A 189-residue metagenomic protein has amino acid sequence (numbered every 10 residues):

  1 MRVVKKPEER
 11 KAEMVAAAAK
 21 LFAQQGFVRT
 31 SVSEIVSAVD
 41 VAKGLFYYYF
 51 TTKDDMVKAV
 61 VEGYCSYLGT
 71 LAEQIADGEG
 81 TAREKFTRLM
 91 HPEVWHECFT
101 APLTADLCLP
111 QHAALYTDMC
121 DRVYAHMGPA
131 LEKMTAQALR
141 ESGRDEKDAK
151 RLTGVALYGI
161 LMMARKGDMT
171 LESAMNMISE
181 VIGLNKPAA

Functional and structural regions predicted by a protein language model:
M1-E9, A189: N-terminal intrinsically disordered/low-complexity leader segments
E13, L21-D55, A59: Helix-turn-helix
K53, V60, Y64, L68 (+3 more regions): Hydrophobic/aromatic residues within well-ordered alpha-helical segments
A59, T70-F99, E146, K150-T153: Hydrophobic alpha-helical connector segments
G69, A114-G143, K147-R151, N176-S179: Amphipathic alpha-helical packing segments from all-alpha helical-bundle domains
K85-R88, P92-R122, M162: Amphipathic alpha-helical segments used for helix-helix packing
H96-F99, E132-K133, Q137-R140, R144-E146 (+2 more regions): Amphipathic C-terminal alpha-helical segment
